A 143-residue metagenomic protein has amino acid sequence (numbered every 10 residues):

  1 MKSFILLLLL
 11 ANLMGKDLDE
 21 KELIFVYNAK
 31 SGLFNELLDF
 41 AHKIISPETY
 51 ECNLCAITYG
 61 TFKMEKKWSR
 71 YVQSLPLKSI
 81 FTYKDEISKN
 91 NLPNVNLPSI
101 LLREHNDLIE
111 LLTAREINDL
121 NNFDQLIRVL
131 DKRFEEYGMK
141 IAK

Functional and structural regions predicted by a protein language model:
S3-N12: Sec-dependent N-terminal signal peptides
L18-F62: Local sequence-structure signature of Cys/Sec-based thiol-disulfide redox active-site neighborhoods
D39, K43-S46, Q73, R128 (+1 more regions): Short, intrinsically disordered, mixed-charge
Y50-L92: Short, intrinsically disordered low-complexity segments
N96-T113: A short, hydrophobic beta-strand/beta-hairpin element that forms part of a small beta-sheet core
A114-D119: A short, sequence-level motif marking secondary-structure junctions
L120-K143: Thiol-/selenol-based redox modules, centered on thioredoxin-like and closely related oxidoreductase domains
